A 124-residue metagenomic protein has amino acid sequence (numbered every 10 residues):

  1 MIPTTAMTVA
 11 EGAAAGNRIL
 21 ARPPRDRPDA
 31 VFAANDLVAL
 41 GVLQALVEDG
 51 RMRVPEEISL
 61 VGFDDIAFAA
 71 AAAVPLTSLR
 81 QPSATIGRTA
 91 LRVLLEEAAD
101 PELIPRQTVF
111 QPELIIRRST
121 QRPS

Functional and structural regions predicted by a protein language model:
M1-N17, F32-L40, F63-I66, R80-T89 (+2 more regions): Hinge/beta->alpha junction and helix N-cap segments in small-molecule ligand-binding domains
T5, D36, V47-S78: Venus flytrap/periplasmic-binding-protein-like
I19-R27, M52: Glycine-rich phosphate-binding loop signature in dinucleotide/nucleotide-binding domains
D26-D29, D100-P112, I116: Core catalytic loop region at the nicotinamide-binding pocket of NAD(P)H-dependent oxidoreductases
D29-A30, S59: Structural signature of beta-strand start/N-cap positions in the alpha/beta core of ABC transporter nucleotide-binding
F68-A69, D100-P101, T120-P123: Short helix-loop capping/hinge motifs at secondary-structure junctions, enriched in acidic/polar residues
